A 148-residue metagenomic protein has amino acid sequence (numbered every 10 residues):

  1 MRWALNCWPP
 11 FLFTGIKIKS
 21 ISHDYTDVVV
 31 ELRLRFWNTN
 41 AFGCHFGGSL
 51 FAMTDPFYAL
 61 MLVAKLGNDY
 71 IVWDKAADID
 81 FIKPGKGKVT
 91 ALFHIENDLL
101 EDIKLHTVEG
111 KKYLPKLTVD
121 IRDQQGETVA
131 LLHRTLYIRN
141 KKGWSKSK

Functional and structural regions predicted by a protein language model:
M1-P9: Extreme N-terminal tail/first-helix region
F13-C44: Catalytic strand-loop segment that frames the active site of acyl-thioester-processing enzymes
F13-I18, K75-F81, E101-K104: Short structured motifs
T14, T26-V28, W73-A77, G87-A91 (+1 more regions): A generic structural signal for short beta-strands and their flanking turns/coil linkers
I21-D27, I82-V89, R122-E127: A short, structured loop/turn motif at beta-sheet edges
N38-Y58: Hot-dog-fold acyl-thioester-processing enzymes
M61-D98: Hydrophobic beta-strand-centered segment that forms part of the acyl-chain substrate-binding groove
G85-K86, E96-K148: HotDog/MaoC-like acyl-thioester-processing domains
